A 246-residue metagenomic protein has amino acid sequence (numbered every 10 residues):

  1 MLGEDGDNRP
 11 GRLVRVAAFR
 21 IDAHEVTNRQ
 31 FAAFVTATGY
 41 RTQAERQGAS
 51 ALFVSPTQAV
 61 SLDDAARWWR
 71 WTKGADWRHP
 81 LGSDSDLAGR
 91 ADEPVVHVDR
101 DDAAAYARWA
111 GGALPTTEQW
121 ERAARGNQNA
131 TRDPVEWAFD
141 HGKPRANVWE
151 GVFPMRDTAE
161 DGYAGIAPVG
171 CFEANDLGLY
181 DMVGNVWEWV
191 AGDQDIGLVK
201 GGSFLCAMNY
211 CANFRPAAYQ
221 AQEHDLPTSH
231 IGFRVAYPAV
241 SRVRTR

Functional and structural regions predicted by a protein language model:
M1-E4, R41, Q47-Q220, H224 (+2 more regions): Functional-site microenvironments in short loops/helix caps that host divalent-cation chemistry
D5-R9: C-terminal, low-complexity/hydrophilic appendages and adjacent surface loops of extracellular/periplasmic anionic
L13-A18: A short N-terminal beta-strand-loop micro-motif at the entrance of redox/enzyme domains
F19, A33-Q43, A110-G111: Short capping motifs at secondary-structure boundaries
D22: An anion-binding catalytic pocket shared by soluble metabolic enzymes
T27: Acidic-aromatic/histidine active-site loop/patch
S229-R242: Short, structured beta-strand segments at or near domain termini in extracellular proteins/domains
